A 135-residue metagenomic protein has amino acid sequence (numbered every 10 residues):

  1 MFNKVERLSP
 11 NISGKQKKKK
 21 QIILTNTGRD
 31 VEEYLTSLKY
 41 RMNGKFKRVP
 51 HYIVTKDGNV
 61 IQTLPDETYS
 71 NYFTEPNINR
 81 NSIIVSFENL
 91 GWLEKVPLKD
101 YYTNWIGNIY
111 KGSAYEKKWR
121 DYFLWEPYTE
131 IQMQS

Functional and structural regions predicted by a protein language model:
F2-S135: Active-site-adjacent loop/helix surface patches within enzyme catalytic domains that shape the substrate-binding cleft
